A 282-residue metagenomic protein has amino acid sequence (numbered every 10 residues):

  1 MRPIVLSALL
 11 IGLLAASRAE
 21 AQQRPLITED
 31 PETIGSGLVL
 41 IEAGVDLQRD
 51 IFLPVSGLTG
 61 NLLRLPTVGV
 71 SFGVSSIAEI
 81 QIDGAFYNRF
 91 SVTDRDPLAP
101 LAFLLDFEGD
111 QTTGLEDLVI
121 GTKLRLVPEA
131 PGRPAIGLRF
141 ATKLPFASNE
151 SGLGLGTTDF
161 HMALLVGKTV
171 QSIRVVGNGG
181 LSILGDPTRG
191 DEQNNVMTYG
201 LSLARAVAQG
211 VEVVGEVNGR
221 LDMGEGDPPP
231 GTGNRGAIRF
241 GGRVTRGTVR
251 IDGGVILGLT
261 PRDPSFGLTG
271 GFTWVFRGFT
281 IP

Functional and structural regions predicted by a protein language model:
M1-L6: Bacterial N-terminal signal peptides that target proteins for export
A16-R18: N-terminal signal peptide c-region/cleavage motif recognized by signal peptidases
A21-P282: Transmembrane beta-barrel domains of Gram-negative outer membranes and organellar outer membranes
